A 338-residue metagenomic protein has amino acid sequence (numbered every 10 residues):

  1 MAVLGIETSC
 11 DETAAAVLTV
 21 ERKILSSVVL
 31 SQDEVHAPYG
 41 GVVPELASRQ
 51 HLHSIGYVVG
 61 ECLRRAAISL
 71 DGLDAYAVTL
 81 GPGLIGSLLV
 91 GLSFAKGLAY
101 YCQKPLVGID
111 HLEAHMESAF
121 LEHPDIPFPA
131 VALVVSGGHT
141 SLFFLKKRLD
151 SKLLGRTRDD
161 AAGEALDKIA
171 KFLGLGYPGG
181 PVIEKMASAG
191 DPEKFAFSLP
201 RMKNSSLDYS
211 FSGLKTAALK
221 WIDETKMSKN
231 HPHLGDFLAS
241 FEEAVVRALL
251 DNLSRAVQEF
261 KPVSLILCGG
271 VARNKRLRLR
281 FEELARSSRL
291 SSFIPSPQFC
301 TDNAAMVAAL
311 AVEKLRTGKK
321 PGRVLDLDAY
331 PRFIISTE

Functional and structural regions predicted by a protein language model:
M1, I109-V131, L310: Conserved phosphate-binding catalytic cores of ATP/NTP-utilizing and phosphoryl-transfer enzymes
A2-G72, V78-P82, H111, H115: N-terminal beta-alpha supersecondary unit
T13-L18, A132, T140-F144: Short beta-strand scaffold segments in enzyme catalytic cores
S69, K185-L265, N274-L284, S288 (+2 more regions): A contiguous, well-structured pocket-lining segment that forms one wall/lid of small-molecule binding clefts in soluble
V78-K104, K275-L284: Short Gly/Thr/Asp-enriched flexible loops that form oxyanion-binding sites at enzyme active sites
G108-I109, L265, E282-V307: Conserved phosphate-binding/catalytic loops in two-lobed NTP-binding clefts
P124, K147-D191, K215-T225: Glycine-rich phosphate-binding loop plus the immediately following alpha-helix
P295-S336: Glycine-rich phosphate-binding/hydrolytic loop that grips phosphoryl groups
